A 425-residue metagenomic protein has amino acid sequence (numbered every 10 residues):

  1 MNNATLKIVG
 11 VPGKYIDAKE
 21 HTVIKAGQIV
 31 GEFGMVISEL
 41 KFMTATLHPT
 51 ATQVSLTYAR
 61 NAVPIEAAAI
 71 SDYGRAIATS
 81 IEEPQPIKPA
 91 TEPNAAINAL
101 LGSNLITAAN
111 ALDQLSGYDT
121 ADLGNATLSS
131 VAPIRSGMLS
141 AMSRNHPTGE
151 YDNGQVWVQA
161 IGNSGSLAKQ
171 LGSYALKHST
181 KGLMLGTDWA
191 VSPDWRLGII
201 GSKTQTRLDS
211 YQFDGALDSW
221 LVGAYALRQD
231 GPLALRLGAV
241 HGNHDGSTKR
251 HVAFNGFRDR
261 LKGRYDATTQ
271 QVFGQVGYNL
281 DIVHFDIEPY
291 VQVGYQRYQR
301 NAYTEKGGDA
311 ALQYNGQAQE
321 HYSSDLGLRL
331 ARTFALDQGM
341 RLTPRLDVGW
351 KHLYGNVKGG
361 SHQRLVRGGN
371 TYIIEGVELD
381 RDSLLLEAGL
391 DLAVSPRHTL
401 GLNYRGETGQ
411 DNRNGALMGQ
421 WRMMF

Functional and structural regions predicted by a protein language model:
M1-G102: Extracellular, surface-exposed repeat/solenoid domains
V11-G13, E20-T22, M35-V36, A68-Y73 (+7 more regions): Composition- and surface-driven signal marking solvent-exposed, interaction-prone regions in large proteins
H21-K25, L56, V158, P344 (+2 more regions): Residue-level detector of buried hydrophobic side-chain packing in well-ordered secondary-structure elements
T50, S192, G231, A335-D337 (+1 more regions): Residue-level recognition of beta-strand termini and adjacent short loop/turns
Y58-I65, N145, A168, Y354-R367: Primarily extracellular Gram-negative trimeric autotransporter adhesin
P89-D286, G401-F425: Outer membrane beta-barrel translocator domains of Type V secretion systems
Q159-G165, S202-T206, V240-G246, V291-A302 (+2 more regions): Short glycine-rich beta-strand segments
L197, Q270, R297, K306 (+1 more regions): Outer membrane beta-barrel transmembrane domains
